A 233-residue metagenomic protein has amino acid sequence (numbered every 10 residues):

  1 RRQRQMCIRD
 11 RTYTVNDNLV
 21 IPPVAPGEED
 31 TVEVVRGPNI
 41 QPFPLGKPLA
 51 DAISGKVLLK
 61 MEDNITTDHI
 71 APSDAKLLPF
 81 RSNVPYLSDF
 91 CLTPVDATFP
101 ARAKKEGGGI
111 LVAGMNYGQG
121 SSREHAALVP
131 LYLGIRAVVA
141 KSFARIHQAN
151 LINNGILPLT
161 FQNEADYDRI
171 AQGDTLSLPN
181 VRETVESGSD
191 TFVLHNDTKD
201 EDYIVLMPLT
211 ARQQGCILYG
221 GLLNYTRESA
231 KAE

Functional and structural regions predicted by a protein language model:
Q3-I8: Short, small-residue-biased leader/transition segments that mark boundaries at the very start of proteins
P23-P48, S187-E233: Long, charged alpha-helical interface segments
V24-V139: Non-catalytic terminal/interface segments that mediate subunit docking, oligomerization, and allosteric communication
I65-D68, G118-S121, H125, R145-A149 (+3 more regions): Flexible loop/turn segments at secondary-structure boundaries
R81-N83, R136-T160: Anionic-ligand anchoring segments at beta-strand to alpha-helix junctions in alpha/beta enzyme folds, i.e., glycine
N116, S142-A144, Q162-E164, T210 (+1 more regions): Short, ordered loop/turn segments at secondary-structure junctions
Q148-E201, L206-M207: Thiamine diphosphate
